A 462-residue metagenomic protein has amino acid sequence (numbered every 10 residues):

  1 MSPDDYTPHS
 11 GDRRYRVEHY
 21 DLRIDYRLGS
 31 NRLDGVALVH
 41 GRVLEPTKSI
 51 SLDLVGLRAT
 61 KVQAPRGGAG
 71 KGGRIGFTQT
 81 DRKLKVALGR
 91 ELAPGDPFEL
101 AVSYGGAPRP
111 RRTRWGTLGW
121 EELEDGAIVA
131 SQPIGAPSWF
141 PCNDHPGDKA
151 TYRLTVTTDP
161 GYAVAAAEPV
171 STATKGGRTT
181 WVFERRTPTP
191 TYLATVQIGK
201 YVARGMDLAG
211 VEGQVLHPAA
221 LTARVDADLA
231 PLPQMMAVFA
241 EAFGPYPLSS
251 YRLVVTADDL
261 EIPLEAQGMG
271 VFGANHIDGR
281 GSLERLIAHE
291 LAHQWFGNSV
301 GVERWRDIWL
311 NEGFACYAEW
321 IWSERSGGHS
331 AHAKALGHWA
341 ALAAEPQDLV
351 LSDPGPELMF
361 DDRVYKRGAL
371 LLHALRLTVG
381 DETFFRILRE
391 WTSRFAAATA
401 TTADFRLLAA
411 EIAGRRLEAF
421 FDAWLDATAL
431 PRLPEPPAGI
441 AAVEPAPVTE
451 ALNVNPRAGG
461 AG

Functional and structural regions predicted by a protein language model:
M1-D34, R42, T60, G67 (+4 more regions): N-terminal, polar/Ser/Thr-rich
P8-D12, P94, E99, S103-R153 (+2 more regions): Glycine/proline-rich low-complexity spacer/linker segments in large multi-domain proteins
R23-D25, V39, G73-I75, A87-L92 (+2 more regions): Beta-strand-rich interaction surfaces with strong enrichment in secreted/lumenal proteins
G35, C142-A288, Y317: Hydrophobic helix-coil surface modules that form long, contiguous segments used for peptide/substrate interaction
V36-R58, C142-D144, Y152-D159, A403: Surface-exposed beta-strand/loop patches in extracellular or lumenal glycoproteins
I50, L54-E121, G177: A surface-exposed beta-strand-loop module
M269-K334: Zinc-dependent metallopeptidase catalytic helix centered on the HExxH motif and its immediate flanking segment
D361-P437: Amphipathic alpha-helical substructures
